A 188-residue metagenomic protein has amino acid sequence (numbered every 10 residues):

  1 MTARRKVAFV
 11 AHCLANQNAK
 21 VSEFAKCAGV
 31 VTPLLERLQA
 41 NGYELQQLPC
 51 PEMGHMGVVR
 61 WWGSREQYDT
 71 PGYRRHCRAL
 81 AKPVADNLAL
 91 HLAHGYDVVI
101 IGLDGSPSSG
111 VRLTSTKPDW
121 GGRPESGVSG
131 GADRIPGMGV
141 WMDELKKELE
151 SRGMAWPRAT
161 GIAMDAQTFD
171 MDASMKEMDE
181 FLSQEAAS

Functional and structural regions predicted by a protein language model:
M1-A3, V30-E44, K82-V98: Short amphipathic alpha-helices and their capping/turn segments at secondary-structure boundaries
T2-K6, N16-G29, R112, T116 (+2 more regions): Residues lining hydrophobic/aromatic ligand-binding pockets adjacent to catalytic sites
V7-A8, I100: Conserved hydrophobic helix-helix packing surfaces used for dimerization/oligomerization
N16-Q17, G54-H55, P107-G110: Short, active-site-adjacent cap segments at secondary-structure transitions
F24-Y68: Short, surface-exposed acidic-centric catalytic microdomains
M56-R65, T70-D86, L92, R123-S188: Divalent-metal-activated hydrolytic enzyme cores
I100-P107: Short, well-ordered beta-to-alpha junction loops that form the rim of enzyme active sites and present histidine/acidic
S115-E125: A glycine- and small-aliphatic-rich helix-loop capping segment at beta-alpha/alpha-beta transitions that lines
